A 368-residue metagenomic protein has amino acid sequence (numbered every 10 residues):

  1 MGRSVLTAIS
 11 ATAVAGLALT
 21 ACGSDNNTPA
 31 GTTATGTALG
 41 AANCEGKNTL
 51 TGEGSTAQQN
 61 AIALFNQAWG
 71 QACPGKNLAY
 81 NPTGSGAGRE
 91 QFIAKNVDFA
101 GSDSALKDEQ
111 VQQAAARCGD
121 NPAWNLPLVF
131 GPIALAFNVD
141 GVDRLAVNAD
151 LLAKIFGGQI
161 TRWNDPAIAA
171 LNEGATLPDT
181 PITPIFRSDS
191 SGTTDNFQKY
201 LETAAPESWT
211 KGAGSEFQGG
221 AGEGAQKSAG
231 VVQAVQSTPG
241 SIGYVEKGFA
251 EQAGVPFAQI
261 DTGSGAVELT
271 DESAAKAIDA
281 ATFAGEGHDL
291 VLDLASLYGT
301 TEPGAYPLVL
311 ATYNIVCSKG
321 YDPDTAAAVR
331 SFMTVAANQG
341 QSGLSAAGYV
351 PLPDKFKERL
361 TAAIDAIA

Functional and structural regions predicted by a protein language model:
G2, T7, S24-D25, A30 (+3 more regions): Extracellular/periplasmic juxtamembrane helices and adjacent flexible linkers that interface with membrane partners
A18-A21: C-terminal motif of bacterial Sec signal peptides marking the signal peptidase cleavage site
A30-A169, V232-A234, G248-A253: N-terminal segment of the mature folded domain
C44-E45, F92-A94, C118-D120, L126-V129 (+7 more regions): Extracellular/periplasmic catalytic domains that process cell-envelope and extracellular macromolecules
N48-S55, N77-Y80, P122-A123, F137-D143 (+4 more regions): Second-shell loop/turn segments in exported
R89, S190-F283: Ligand-binding pocket segment of bilobal, Venus flytrap-like solute-binding proteins
D120-F137, Q259-Y313: Periplasmic-binding protein-like
P132-A136, V142-V232: Extracytoplasmic ligand-binding site segments that recognize negatively charged/polar headgroups
